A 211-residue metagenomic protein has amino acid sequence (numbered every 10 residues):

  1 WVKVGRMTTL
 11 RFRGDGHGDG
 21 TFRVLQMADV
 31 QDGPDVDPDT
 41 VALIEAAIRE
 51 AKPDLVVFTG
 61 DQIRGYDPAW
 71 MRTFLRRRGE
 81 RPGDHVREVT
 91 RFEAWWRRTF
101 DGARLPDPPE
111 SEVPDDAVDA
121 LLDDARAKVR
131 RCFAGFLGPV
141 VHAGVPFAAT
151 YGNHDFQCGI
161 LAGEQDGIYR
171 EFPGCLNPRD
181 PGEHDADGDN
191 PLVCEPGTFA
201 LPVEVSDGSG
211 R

Functional and structural regions predicted by a protein language model:
W1-A127: N-terminal active-site segment of His-dependent metallophosphoesterases
R78-R211: Extended active-site neighborhood of metal-dependent phosphoesterases/phosphodiesterases
